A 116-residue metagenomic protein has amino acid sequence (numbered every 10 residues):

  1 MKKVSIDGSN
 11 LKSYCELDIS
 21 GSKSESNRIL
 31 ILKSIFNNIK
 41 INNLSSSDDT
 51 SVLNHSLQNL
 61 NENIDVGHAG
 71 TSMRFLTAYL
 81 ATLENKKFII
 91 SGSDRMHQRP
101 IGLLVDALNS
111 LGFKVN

Functional and structural regions predicted by a protein language model:
M1-N116: Structural preference for solvent-exposed beta-strand-turn elements and adjacent flexible terminal/loop segments within
